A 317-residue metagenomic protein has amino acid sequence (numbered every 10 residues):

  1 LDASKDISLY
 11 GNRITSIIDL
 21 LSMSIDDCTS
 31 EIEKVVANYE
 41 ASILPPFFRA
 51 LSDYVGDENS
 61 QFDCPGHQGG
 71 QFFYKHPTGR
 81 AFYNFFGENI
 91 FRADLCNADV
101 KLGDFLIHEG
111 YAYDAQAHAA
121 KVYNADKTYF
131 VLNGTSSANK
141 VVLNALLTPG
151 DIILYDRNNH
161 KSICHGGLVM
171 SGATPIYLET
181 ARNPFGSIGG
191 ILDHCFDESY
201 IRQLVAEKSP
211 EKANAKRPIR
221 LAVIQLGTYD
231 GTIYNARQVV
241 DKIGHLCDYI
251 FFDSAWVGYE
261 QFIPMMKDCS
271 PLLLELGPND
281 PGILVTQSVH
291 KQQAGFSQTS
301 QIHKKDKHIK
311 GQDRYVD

Functional and structural regions predicted by a protein language model:
S4-K34, A41-L44, Q298-D317: Conserved core segment of the aminotransferase class I/II
I14, T78-N84, Y129-F130, L204: Short acidic/polar alpha-helix capping motifs at helix-coil junctions
S24, V36-Y39, I43, V100-Y111 (+5 more regions): Catalytic cores of large soluble enzymes that bind and process phosphate-bearing ligands
A37-D57: Structural flexibility/helix-modulation signal
P65-I90: Conserved oxyanion/phosphate-binding beta-strand-loop segments in alpha/beta enzyme cores
F85-A138: Conserved N-terminal alpha-helix of the aminotransferase class I/II PLP-enzyme fold
K121, V141-T148, I152-D317: Conserved PLP-enzyme active-site core in the AAT-like
